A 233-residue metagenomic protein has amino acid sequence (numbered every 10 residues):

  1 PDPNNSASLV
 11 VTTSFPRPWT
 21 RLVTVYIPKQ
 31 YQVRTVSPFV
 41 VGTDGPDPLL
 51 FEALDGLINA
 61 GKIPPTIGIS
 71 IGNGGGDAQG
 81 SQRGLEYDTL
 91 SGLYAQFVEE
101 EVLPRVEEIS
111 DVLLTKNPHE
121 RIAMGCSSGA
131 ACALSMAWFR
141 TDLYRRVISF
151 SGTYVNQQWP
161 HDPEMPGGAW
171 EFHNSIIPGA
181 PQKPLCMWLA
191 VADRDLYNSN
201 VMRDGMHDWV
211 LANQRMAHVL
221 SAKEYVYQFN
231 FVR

Functional and structural regions predicted by a protein language model:
P1-R233: Non-catalytic cap/lid and distal C-terminal segments of serine-dependent acyl enzymes
